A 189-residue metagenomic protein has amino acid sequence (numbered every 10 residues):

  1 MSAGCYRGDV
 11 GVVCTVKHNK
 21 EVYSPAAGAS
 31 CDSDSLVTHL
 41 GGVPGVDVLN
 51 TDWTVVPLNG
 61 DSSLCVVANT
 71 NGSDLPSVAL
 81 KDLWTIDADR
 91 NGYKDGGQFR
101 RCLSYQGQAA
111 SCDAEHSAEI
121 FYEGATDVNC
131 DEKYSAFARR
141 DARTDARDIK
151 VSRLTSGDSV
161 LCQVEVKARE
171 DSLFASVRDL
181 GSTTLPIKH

Functional and structural regions predicted by a protein language model:
M1-H189: Primary mode marks residue(s) on the alpha4-beta5-alpha5 output face of response regulator receiver
